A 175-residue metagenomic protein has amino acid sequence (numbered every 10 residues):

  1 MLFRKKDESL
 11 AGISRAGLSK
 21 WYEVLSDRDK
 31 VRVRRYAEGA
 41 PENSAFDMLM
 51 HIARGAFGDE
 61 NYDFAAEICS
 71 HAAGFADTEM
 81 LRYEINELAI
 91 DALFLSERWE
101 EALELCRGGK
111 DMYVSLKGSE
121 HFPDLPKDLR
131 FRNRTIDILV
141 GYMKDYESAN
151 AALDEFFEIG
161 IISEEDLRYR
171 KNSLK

Functional and structural regions predicted by a protein language model:
M1-E42, F64: Long, contiguous interaction/recruitment modules in multidomain scaffold/adaptor proteins
I13, D145-K175: Terminal, low-structured helical/coil segments at or just beyond the last alpha-helical repeat
L18-K30, F57-S70, R98-S115, M143-Y146: Helix-turn-helix repeat elements of alpha-solenoid scaffolds
A40, C69, F75-E79, C106-E120 (+1 more regions): Alpha-helical junction/boundary sensor with strong preference for TPR arrays
P41-R54, T78-E97, E104-D111, L125-L139: Amphipathic alpha-helical repeat scaffolds of TPR domains
R82-E87, G118-P123, N133, A151 (+1 more regions): Alpha-solenoid helical repeat scaffolds
L116-E120, P126, I138-Y142: Acidic, low-complexity, intrinsically disordered interaction modules
